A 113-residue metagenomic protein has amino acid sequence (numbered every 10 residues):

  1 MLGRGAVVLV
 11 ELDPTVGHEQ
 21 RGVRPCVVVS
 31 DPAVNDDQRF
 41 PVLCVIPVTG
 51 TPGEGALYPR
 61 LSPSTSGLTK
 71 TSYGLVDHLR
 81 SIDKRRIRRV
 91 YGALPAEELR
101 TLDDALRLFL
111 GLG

Functional and structural regions predicted by a protein language model:
M1-G113: Conserved functional hotspots at enzyme active or ligand-binding sites that engage polyanionic ligands
